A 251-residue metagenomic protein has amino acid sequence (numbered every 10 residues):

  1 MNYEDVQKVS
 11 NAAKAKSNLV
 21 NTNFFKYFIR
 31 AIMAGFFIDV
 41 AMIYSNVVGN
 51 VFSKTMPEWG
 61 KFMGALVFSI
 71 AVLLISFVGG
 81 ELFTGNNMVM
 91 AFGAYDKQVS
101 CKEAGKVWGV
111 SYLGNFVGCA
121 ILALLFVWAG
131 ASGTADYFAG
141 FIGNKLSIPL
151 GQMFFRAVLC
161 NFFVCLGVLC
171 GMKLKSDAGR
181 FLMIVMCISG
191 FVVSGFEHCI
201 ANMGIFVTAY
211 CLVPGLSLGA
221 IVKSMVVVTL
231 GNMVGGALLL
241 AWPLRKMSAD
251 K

Functional and structural regions predicted by a protein language model:
M1-K251: Alpha-helical transmembrane segments and their helix-helix packing motifs
